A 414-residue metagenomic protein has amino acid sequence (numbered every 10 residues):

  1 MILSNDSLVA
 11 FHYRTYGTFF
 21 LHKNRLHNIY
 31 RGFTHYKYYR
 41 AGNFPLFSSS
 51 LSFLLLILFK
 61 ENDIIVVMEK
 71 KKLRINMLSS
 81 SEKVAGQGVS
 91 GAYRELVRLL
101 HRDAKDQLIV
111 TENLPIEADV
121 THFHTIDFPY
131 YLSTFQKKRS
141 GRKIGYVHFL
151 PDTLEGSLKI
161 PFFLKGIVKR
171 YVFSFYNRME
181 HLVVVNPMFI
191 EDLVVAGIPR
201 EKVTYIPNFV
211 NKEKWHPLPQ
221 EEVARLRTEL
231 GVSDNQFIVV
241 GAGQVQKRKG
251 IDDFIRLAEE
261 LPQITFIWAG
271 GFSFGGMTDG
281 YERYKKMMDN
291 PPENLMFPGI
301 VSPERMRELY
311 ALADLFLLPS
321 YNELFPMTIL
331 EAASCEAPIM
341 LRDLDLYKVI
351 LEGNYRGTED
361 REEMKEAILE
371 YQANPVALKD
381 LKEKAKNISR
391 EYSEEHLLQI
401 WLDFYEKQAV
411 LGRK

Functional and structural regions predicted by a protein language model:
F163-L182, K285: Membrane-proximal helix-turn-helix segments that form the acceptor-binding/catalytic region of lipid-linked
R227, S233-K249, I255-E259, I267: Conserved donor-binding/catalytic core segment of Leloir-type glycosyltransferases
A242, T265-E282, G299: Glycosyltransferase donor-sugar binding loop
G280-E304: Nucleotide-activated donor-binding/catalytic signature segment of Leloir-type glycosyltransferases, i.e., the conserved
I300, E308-A313: Short alpha-helical donor nucleotide-sugar binding micro-motif in glycosyltransferases
Y321: Aromatic "clamp/platform" in nucleotide-sugar-dependent glycosyltransferases that forms part of the donor/acceptor
P338-L341: Short hydrophobic beta-strand element within catalytic cores of glycosyltransferases and related nucleotide-activated
G353-E363, L369-V376: Conserved acidic donor-binding segment of nucleotide-sugar-dependent glycosyltransferases
